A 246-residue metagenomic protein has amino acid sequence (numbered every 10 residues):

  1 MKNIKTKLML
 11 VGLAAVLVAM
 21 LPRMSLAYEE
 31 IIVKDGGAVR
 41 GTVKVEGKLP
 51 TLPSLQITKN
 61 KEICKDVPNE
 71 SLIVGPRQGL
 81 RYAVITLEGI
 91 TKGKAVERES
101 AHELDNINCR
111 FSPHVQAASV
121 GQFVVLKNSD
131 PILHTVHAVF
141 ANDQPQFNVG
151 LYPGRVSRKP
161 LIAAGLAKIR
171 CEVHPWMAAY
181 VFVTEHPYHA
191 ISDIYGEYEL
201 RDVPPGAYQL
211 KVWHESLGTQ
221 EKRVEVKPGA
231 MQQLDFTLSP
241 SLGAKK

Functional and structural regions predicted by a protein language model:
M1-T6: N-terminal secretory signal peptides that target proteins for export/translocation
L8-L10, L26: Sequence-pattern detector for short linear motifs and compositional/periodic biases rather than a specific fold
V11-M20: Bacterial N-terminal signal peptides
L21-A27: Sec/Tat signal peptide C-region and signal peptidase I cleavage site
A27-K246: Extracytoplasmic copper-binding redox domains, predominantly the cupredoxin/blue-copper superfamily
